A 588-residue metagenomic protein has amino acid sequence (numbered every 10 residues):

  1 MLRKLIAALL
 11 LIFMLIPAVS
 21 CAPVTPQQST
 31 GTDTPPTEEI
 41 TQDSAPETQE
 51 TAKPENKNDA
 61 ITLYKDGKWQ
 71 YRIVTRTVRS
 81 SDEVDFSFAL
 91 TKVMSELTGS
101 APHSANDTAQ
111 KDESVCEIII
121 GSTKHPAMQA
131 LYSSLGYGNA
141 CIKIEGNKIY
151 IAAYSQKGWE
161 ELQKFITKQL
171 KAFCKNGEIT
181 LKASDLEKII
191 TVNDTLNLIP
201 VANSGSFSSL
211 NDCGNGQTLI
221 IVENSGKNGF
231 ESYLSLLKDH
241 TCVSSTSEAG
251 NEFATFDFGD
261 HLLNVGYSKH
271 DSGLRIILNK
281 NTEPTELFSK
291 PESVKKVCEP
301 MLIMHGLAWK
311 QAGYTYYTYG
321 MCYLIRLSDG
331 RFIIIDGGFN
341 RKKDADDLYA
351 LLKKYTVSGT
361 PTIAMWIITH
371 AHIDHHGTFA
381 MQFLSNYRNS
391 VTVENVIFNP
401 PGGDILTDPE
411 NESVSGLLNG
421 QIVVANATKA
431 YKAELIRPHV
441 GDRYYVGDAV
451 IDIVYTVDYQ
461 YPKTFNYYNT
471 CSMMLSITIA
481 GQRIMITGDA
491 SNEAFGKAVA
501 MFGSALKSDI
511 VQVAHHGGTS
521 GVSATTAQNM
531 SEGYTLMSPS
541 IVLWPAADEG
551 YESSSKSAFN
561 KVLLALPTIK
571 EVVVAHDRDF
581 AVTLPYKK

Functional and structural regions predicted by a protein language model:
I16-P35: Sec-dependent signal peptide cleavage junction
E38, A45-T191: Solvent-exposed alpha-helical segments and adjacent loops that form catalytic or protein-interaction surfaces
P54-V74, S184-I220, I277-P284: Compositionally biased P/S/T/G-rich terminal and signal peptide-adjacent segments that lie outside catalytic cores
S208-S268: A cross-family detector of function-defining hotspots
P284-P361, A433-I510, A581-K588: Core dinuclear metal-dependent hydrolase active-site scaffold
S293, S390-I397, P401-Q460, F465-N469 (+1 more regions): Binuclear metal-ion centers of metallo-dependent hydrolases, dominated by the metallo-beta-lactamase
Y319, R341-K342, A371-G377, G403-L406 (+5 more regions): Active-site environment of divalent metal-dependent phosphoester hydrolases
G330-R331, K342-F398, M501-G518, T535-V542: Active-site metal-binding motif and surrounding structural segment of the metallo-beta-lactamase
